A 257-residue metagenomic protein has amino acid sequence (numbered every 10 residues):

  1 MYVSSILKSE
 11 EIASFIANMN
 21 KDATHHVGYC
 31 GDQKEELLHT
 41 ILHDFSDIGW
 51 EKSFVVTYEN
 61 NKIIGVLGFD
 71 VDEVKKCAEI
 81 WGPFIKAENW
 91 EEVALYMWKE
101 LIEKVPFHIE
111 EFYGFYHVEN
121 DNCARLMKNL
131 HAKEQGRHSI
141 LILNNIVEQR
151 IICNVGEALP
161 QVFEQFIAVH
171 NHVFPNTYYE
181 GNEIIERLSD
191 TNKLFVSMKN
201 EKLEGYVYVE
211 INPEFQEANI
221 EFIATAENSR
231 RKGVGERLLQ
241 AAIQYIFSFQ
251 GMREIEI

Functional and structural regions predicted by a protein language model:
M1-H39, H138, E148-T177: Short amphipathic alpha-helix that is part of the acyltransferase structural core
G31, E36-Y96, V207-A226: Conserved donor-binding loop and adjoining core beta-sheet/short helix segment in diverse acyl/aminoacyl transferases
L37, I151-A218: Flexible, substrate/cofactor-facing loop regions flanked by secondary structure within enzyme catalytic domains
W90-E103, T225, R231-Q244: Conserved acetyl-CoA-binding loop-helix of GNAT-fold acetyltransferases
V105-H117, I246-I257: Conserved GNAT acetyl-CoA-binding A-motif
V118-G136, E236: Conserved active-site alpha-helix within GNAT-family acetyltransferase domains
K133-N145: Conserved catalytic-core motifs of GNAT/GCN5-like acyltransferases
